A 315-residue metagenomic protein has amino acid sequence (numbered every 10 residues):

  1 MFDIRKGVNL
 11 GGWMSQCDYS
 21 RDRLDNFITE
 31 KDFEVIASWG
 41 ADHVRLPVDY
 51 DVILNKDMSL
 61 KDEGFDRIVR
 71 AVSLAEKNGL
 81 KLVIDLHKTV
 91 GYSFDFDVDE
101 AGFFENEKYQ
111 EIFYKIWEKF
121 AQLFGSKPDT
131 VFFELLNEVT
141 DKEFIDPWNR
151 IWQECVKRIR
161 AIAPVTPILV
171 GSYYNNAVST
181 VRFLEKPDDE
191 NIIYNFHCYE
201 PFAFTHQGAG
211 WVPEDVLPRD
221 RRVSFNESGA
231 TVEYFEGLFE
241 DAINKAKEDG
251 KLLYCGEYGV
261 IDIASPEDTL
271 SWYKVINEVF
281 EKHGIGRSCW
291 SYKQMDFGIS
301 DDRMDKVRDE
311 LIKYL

Functional and structural regions predicted by a protein language model:
M1-P167, S172-T180, N191, D296 (+1 more regions): Active-site mouth of glycoside hydrolases
I4, E105-V232, E236-I261, V275-E278 (+1 more regions): Active-site region of glycoside hydrolase catalytic domains
L10, F196-C198, Y292: Active-site donor-binding loop signature of nucleotide-sugar glycosyltransferases
M14, E185, E200, G298-S300: Generic, ordered loop/turn and secondary-structure boundary motif
S59, I68, D249-T269: An exposure/low-complexity boundary signal
E63, E100-F103, E185-D188, W211-P213 (+3 more regions): Short, hinge-like loop/turn segments at secondary-structure boundaries
S265-L315: Aromatic-rich peripheral "rim/lid" segments of glycoside hydrolase catalytic domains that contact and position glycan
